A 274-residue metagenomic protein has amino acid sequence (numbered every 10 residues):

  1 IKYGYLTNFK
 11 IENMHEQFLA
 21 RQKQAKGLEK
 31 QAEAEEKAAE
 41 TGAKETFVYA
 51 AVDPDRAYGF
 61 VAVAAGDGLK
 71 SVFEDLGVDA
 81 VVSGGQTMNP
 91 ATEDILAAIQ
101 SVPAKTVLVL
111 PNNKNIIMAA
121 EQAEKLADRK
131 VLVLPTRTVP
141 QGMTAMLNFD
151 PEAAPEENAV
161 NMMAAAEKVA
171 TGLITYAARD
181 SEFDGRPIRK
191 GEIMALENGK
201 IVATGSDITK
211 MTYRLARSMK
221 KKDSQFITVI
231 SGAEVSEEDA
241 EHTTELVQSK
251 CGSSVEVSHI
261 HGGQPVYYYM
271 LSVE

Functional and structural regions predicted by a protein language model:
I1-E274: N-terminal loops that bind phosphate or other acidic moieties and the adjacent beta-alpha structural core
